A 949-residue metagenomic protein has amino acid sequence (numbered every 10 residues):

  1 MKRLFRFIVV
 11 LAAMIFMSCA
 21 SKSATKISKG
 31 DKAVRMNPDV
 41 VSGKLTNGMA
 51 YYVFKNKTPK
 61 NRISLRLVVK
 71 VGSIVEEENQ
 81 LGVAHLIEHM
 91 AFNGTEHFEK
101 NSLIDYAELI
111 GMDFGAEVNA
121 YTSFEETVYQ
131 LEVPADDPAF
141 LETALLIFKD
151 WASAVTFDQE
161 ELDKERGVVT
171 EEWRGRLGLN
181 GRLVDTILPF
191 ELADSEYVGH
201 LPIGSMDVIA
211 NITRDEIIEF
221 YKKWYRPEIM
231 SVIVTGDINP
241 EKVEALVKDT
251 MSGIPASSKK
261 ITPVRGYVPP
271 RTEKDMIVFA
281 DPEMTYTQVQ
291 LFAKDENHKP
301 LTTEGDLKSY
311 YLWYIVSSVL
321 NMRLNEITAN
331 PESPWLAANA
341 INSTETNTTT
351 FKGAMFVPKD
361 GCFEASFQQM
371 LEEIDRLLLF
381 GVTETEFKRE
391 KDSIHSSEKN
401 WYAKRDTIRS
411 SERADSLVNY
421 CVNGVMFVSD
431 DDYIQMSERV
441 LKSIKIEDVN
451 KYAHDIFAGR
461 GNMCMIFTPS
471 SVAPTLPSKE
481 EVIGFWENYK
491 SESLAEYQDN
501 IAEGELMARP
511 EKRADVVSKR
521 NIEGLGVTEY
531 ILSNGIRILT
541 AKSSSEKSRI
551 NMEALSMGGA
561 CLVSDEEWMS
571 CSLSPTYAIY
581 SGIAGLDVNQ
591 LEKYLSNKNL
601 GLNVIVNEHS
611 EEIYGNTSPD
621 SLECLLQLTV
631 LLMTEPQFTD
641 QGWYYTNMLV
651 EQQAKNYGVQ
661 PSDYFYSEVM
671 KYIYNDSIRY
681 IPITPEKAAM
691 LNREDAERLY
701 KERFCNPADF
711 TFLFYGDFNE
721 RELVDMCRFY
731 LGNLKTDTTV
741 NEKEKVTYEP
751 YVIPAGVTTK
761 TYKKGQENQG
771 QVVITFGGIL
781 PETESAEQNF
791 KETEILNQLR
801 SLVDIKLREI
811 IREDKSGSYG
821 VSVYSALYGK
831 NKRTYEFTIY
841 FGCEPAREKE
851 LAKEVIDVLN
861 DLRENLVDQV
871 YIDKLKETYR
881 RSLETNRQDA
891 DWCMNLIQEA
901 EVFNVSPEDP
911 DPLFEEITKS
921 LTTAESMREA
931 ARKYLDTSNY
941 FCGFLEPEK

Functional and structural regions predicted by a protein language model:
R3-V10: Sec-dependent signal peptide recognition, specifically the positively charged N-region followed immediately by
C19-V53, N239-D306, Y310-Y311, S317-N325 (+9 more regions): Proteolytic maturation boundary segments
F54, P59-E76, G82-L86, N101-D150 (+13 more regions): M16 family metallopeptidases and their MPP-like homologs
Y106, A154-F157, E161-L162, I444-D448 (+3 more regions): Peptidyl-prolyl cis-trans isomerase
N119-Y121, Y221-W224, A280-D281, S343-T346 (+5 more regions): Replace "in large, NTP-powered and nucleic-acid-processing enzymes" with "in large, NTP-powered factors and other
E161, R166-R174, G178-E216, F220-I229 (+5 more regions): Hydrophobic, small-residue-rich alpha-helical packing segments that form membrane-like cores
V208-V247, Y680-P682, A688-Y730: Internal metal/ion-chelating core segments
